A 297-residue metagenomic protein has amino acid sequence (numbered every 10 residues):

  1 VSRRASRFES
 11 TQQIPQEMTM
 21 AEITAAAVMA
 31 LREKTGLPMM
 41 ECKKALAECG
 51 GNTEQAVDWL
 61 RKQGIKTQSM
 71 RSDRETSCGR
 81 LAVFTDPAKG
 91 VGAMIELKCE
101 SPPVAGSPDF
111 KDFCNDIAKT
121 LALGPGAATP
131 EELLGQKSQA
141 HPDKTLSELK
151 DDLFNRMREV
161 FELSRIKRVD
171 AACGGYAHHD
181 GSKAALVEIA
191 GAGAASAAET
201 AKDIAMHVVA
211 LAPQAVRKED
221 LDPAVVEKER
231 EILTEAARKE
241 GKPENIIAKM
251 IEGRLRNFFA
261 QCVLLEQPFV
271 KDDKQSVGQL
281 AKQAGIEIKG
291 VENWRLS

Functional and structural regions predicted by a protein language model:
V1-T19: Short, Lys/Arg-enriched N-terminal segments with co-localized hydrophobic residues within the first ~10-30 amino acids
T19-S297: N-terminal assembly/interaction segments in proteins that build large macromolecular machines
